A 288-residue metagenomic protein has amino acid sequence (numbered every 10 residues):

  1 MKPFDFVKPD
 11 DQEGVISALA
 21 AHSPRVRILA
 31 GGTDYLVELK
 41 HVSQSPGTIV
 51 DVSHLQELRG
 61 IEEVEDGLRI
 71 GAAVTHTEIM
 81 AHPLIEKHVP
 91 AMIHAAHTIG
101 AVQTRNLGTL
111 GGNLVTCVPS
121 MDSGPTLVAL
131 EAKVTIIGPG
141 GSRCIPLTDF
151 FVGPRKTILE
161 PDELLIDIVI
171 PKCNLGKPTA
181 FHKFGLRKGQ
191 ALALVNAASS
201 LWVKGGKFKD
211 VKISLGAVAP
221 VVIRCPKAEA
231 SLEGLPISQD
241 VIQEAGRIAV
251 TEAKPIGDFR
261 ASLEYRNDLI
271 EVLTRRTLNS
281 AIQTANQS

Functional and structural regions predicted by a protein language model:
M1-S288: C-terminal structural segment of proteins
